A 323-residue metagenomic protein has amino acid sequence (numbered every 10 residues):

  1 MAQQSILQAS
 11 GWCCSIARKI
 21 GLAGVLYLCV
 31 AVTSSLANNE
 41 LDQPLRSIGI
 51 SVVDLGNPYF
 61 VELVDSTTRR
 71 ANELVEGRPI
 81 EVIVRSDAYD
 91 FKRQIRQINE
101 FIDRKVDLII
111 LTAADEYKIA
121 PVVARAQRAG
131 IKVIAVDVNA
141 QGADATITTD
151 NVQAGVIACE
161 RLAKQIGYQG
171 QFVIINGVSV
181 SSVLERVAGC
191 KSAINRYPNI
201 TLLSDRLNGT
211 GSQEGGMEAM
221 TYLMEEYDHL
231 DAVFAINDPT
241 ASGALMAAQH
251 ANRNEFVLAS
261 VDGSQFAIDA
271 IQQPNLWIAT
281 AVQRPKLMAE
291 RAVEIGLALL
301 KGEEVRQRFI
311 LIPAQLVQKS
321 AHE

Functional and structural regions predicted by a protein language model:
M1-I16: N-terminal secretory signal peptides that target proteins for export/translocation
K19-A31: Bacterial N-terminal signal peptides
A37-S47, I166-Q169: Immediate post-signal peptide segment of exported/extracytoplasmic ligand-binding proteins
N38-P44, A193-I194, G263, R284-E323: Hinge/cleft segment of the Venus flytrap/periplasmic-binding protein
S51-V64, V82-R93, D115, I147-I157 (+5 more regions): Hinge/beta->alpha junction and helix N-cap segments in small-molecule ligand-binding domains
D65-V84: Signal peptide-proximal N-terminal region of secreted/periplasmic/extracellular or secretory-lumen proteins
N99-I102, L108-A126, C190, S204 (+1 more regions): Hydrophobic alpha-helical
E116-Q153, K164, Q171, S264-W277: Flexible loop/hinge segments that line or gate small-molecule binding clefts
